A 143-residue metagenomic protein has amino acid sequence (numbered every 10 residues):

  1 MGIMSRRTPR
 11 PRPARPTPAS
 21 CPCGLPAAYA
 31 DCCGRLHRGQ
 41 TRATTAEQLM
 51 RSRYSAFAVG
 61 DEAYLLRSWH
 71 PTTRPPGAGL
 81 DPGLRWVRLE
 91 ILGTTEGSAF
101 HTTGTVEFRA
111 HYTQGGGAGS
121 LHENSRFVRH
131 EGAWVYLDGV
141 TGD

Functional and structural regions predicted by a protein language model:
G2-P16: Short, flexible, mixed-charge glycine/proline-rich loop motifs that serve as phosphate/nucleic-acid-contacting
R7-T8, G24, G116-A118, E131: Intrinsically disordered, low-complexity acidic regions enriched in Pro/Ser/Thr
A14-A27: Short Cys/His-rich zinc-binding micro-motifs
P26-A28, H37-R38: Short functional micro-motifs and their immediate structural scaffolds
D31-C33: Cysteine-centered loop/knuckle micro-motif
L36-P82: Core segments of small alpha/beta cavity-forming domains
P82-S120: Surface-exposed, charged secondary-structure patches
H122-D143: Short beta-strand edge/turn micro-motifs at domain boundaries
